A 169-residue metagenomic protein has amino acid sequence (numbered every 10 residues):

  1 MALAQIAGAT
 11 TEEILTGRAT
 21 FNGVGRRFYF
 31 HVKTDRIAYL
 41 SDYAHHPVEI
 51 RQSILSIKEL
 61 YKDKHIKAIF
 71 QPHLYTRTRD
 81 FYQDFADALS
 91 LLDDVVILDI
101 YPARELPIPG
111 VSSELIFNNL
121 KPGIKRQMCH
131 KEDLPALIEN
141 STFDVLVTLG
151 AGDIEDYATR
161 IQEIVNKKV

Functional and structural regions predicted by a protein language model:
M1-D94: Nucleotide phosphate-binding/pyrophosphate-handling subdomain across enzymes that bind or process nucleotide phosphates
L3-T11, T142, V165, V169: Short, hydrophobic alpha-helical segments
Y39-S41, Q127, V147-T148: Short catalytic-loop micro-motif centered on adjacent basic/acidic residues
H45, P72-L74, Y101-A103, A151-I154: Short glycine-rich anion-binding loops that position phosphate/pyrophosphate groups of nucleotides and phosphorylated
R79, L106-P107, D156-R160: Short glycine-/acidic-enriched loop or helix-start segments at secondary-structure transitions that form or flank
A86-D144: C-terminal helical cap/extension that packs against the catalytic core of soluble nucleotide-cofactor enzymes
S113-N119, R160-V169: A short, gly/pro- and small-residue-rich
D133-I164: A glycine-rich beta-strand to alpha-helix segment that forms a phosphate/ribose-binding loop at ligand/cofactor sites
